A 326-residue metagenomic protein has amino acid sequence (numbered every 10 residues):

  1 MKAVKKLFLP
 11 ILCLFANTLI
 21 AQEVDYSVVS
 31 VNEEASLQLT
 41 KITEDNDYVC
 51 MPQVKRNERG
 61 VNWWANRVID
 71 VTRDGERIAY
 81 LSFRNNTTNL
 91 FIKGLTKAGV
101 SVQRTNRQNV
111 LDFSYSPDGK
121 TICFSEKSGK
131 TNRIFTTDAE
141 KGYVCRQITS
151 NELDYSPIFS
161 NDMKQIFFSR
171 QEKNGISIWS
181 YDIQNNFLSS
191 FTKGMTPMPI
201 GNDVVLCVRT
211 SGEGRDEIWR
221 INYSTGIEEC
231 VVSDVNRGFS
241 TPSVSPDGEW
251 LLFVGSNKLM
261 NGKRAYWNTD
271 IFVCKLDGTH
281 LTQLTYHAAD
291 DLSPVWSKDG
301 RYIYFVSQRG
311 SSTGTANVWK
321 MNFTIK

Functional and structural regions predicted by a protein language model:
M1-E23: Bacterial Sec-dependent N-terminal signal peptides
A21-K326: Sequence signature of WD/YWTD-type beta-propeller architectures
